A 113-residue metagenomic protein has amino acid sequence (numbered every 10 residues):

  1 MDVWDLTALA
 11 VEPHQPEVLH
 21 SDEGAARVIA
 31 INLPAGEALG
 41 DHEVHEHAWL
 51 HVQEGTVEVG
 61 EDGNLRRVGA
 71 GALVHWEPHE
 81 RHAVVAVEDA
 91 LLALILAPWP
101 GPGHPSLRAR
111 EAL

Functional and structural regions predicted by a protein language model:
M1-R27, G60, R108-L113: A short, N-terminal "cap"/entry segment at the start of jelly-roll beta-barrel domains of the cupin/DSBH fold
D22, P34, V44-H45, V52 (+2 more regions): A short, compositionally biased micro-patch
R27-V44: Conserved short histidine dyad/triad with adjacent acidic residue
L39-D41, V59-G60, W76, R81-V87: Short beta-strand His + acidic residue motifs that chelate non-heme Fe in jelly-roll/DSBH and cupin folds
E46-D62: Glycine- and acidic-residue-biased ligand/ion/polar-headgroup-sensing regions
Q53-E54, G69-A70, E88: A cytosolic small-molecule/anion-sensing beta-strand core signal
G63-H79: Short acidic-glycine-tyrosine-enriched beta hairpin
P78-P102: Ligand-binding loop in jelly-roll beta-barrel domains
